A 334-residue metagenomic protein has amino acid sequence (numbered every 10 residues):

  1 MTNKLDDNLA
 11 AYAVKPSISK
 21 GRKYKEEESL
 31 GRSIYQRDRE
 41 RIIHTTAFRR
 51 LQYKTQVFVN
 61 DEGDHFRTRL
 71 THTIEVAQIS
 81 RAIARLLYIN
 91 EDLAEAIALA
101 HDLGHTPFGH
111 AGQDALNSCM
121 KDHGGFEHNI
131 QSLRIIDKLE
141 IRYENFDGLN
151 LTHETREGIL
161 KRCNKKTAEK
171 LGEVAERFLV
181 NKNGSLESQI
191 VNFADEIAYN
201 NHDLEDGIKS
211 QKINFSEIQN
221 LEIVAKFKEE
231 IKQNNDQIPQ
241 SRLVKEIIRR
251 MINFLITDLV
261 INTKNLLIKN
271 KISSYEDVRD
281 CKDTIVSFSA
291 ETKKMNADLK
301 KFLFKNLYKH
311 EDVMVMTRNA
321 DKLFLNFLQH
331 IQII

Functional and structural regions predicted by a protein language model:
M1-T73, A77-I83, E91, N129-I130 (+1 more regions): Histidine-centered, transition-metal-coordinating active-site segments
L70-E75, A96, Q113-A115: Active/ligand-binding-proximal structured segments within catalytic/core domains that scaffold catalytic residues
L87, E91-Q113, S132, D195: His-Asp-centered metal-binding catalytic motifs of divalent-metal-dependent phosphohydrolases/nucleases
L116-N117, S210: A short hydrophobic/aromatic micro-motif that marks alpha-helical segments and, especially, helix-coil
K121-H123: Aromatic/His-enriched, Gly/Pro-containing loop or helix-boundary segments that lie immediately adjacent to catalytic
